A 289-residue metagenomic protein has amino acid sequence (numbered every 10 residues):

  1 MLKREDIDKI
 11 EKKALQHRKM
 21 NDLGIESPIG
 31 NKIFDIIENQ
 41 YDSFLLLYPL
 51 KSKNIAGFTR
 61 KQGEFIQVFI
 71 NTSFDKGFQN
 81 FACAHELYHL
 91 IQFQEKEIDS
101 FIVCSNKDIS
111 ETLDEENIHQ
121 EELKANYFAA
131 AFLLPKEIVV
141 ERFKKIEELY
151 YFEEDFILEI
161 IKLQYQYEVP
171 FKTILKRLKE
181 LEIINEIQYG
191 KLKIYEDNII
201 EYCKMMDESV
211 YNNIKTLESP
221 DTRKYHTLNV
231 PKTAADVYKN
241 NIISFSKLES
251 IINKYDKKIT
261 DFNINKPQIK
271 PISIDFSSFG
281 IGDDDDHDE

Functional and structural regions predicted by a protein language model:
M1-E289: Active-site hotspot residues in diverse enzymes, especially metal/ion-binding acidic/histidine motifs
